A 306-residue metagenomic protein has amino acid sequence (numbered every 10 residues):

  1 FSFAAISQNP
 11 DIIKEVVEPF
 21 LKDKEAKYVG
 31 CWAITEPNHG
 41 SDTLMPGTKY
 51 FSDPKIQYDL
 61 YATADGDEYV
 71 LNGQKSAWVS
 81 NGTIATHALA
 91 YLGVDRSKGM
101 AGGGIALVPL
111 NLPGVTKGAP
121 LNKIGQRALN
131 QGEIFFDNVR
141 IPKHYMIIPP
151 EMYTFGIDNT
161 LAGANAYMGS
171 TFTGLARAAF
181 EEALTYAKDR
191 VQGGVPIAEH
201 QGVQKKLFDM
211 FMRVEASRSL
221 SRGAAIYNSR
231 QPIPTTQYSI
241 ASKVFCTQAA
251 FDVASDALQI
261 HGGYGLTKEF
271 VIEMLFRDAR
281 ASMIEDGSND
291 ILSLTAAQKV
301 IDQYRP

Functional and structural regions predicted by a protein language model:
F1-V29, S80-H87, N228-Q231, R277: Internal helix-loop-helix
A26-D42: A short, Trp-centered hydrophobic/proline-enriched beta-strand micro-motif
H39-S41, K49-Y58, Y69: Hydrophobic, small-residue-rich alpha-helical packing segments that form membrane-like cores
K49-D53, W78-N81, S97, K123-N130: Short Gly/Pro-enriched turn/cap motifs at secondary-structure boundaries
A64-Y69, F135, A162-P306: Alpha-helical interface subdomain recognition
N72-T116: A short core secondary-structure module
N111-R140: Flexible, small-/acidic-enriched active-site or ligand-binding loops
D137-F155: Long, acidic (Asp/Glu-rich), low-complexity accessory segments flanking structured domains
